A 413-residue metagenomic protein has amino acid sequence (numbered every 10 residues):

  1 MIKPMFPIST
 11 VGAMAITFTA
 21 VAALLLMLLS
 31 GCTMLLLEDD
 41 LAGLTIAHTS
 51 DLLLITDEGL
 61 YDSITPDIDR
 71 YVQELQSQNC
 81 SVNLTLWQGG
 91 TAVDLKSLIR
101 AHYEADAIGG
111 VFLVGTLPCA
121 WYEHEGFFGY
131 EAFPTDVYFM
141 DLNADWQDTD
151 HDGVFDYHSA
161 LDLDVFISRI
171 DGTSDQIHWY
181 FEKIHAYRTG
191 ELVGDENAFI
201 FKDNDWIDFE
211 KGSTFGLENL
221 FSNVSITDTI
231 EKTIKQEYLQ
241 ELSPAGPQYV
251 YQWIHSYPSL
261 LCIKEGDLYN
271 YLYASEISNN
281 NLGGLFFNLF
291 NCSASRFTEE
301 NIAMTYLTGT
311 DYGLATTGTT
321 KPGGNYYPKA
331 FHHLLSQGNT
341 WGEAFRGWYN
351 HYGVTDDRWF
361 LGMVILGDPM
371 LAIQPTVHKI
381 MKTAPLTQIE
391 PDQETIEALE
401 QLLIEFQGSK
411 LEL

Functional and structural regions predicted by a protein language model:
M1-M14: N-terminal secretory signal peptides that target proteins for export/translocation
S9, T19, L36-E38: Intrinsically disordered, low-complexity regulatory regions of eukaryotic regulatory proteins
G12-A22: Alpha-helical hydrophobic membrane-insertion segments
L37-L413: Cysteine-dependent hydrolase recognition
